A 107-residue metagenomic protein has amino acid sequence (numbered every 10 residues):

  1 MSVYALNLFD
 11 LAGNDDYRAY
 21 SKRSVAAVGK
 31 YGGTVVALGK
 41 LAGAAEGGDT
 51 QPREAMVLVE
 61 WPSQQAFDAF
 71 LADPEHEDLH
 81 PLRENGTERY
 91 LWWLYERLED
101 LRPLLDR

Functional and structural regions predicted by a protein language model:
M1-P74, Y95-R107: Short S/T/G/P-rich N-terminal loop/turn motif that feeds into the first structured element of a domain
E77-Y90: C-terminal structural segments of small proteins and small subunits
